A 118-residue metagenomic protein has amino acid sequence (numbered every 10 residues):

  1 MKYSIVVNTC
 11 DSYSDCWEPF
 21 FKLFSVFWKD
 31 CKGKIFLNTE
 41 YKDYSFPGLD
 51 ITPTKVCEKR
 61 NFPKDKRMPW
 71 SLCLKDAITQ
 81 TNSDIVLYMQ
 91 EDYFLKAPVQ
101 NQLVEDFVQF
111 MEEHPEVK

Functional and structural regions predicted by a protein language model:
M1-K22: N-proximal low-complexity "stem/linker" segments adjacent to membrane-targeting elements
Y3, Y93, N101-Q102: Carbohydrate transferase catalytic cores enriched for Leloir-type hexosyltransferases
V6-N8, F36-N38, M89: Short hydrophobic segments within beta-strands
C10-Y13, E40-Y44, K59, D92-L95: Short, solvent-exposed loop/turn segments at secondary-structure junctions
K22-K32: Short, acidic, metal-binding catalytic loop of nucleotide-sugar glycosyltransferases
F36-I85: Active-site-proximal specificity loops/subdomain of glycosyltransferases
S83-F94: Short beta-strand-to-loop acidic/aromatic patch adjacent to the donor-nucleotide binding site
A97-K118: Conserved donor-nucleotide/metal-binding helix-loop-beta segment in metal-dependent transferases, i.e., the alpha-helix
